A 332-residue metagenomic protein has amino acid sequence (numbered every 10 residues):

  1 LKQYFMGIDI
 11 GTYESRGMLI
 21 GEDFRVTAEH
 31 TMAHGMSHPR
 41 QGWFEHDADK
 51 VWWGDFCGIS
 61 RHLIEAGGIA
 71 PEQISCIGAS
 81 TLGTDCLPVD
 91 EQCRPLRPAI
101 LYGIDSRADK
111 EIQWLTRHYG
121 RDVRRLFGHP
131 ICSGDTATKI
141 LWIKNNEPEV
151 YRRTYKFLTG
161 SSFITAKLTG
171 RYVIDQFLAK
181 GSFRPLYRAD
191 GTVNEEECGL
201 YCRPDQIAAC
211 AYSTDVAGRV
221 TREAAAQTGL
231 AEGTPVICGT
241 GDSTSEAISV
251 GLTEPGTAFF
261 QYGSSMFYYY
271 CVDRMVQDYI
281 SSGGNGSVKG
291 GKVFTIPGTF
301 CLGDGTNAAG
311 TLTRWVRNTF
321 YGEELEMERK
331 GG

Functional and structural regions predicted by a protein language model:
L1-P98, R125, R153, A225-A226 (+1 more regions): N-terminal glycine/serine-rich phosphate-binding loop of ATP-dependent small-molecule kinases, especially carbohydrate
I10-T12, V89, V123-G241: Gly/Ser/Thr-rich active-site cleft segment
T12-E14, D85, A108-K110, G134-T138 (+5 more regions): Conserved A3 ("GATE") glycine/threonine-rich loop of ANL adenylate-forming enzymes
S15-M18, T169-G170, G331-G332: Conserved ATP-utilizing enzyme core subdomain
R94-R107, K180-S182: A charged helix-plus-loop insertion that forms the helical arch/lid used to bind and gate nucleic-acid substrates
G103-N146, Y187-G191, E195-G199, G291-G332: Glycine-rich phosphate-binding loop plus the immediately following alpha-helix
P185-P297, E324-M327, G331: ATP-dependent carbohydrate kinase catalytic cores
